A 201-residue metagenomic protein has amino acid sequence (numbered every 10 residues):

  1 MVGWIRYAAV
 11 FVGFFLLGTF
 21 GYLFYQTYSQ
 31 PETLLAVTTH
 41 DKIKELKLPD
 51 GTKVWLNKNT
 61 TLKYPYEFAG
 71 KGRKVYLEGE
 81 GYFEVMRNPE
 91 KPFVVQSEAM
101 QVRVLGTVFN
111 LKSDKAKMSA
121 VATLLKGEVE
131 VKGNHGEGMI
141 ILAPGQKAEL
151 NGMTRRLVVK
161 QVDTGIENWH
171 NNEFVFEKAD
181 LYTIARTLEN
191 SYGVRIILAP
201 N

Functional and structural regions predicted by a protein language model:
V2-N201: A residue-level detector for the "anchor" residue at the start of short, highly conserved motifs
